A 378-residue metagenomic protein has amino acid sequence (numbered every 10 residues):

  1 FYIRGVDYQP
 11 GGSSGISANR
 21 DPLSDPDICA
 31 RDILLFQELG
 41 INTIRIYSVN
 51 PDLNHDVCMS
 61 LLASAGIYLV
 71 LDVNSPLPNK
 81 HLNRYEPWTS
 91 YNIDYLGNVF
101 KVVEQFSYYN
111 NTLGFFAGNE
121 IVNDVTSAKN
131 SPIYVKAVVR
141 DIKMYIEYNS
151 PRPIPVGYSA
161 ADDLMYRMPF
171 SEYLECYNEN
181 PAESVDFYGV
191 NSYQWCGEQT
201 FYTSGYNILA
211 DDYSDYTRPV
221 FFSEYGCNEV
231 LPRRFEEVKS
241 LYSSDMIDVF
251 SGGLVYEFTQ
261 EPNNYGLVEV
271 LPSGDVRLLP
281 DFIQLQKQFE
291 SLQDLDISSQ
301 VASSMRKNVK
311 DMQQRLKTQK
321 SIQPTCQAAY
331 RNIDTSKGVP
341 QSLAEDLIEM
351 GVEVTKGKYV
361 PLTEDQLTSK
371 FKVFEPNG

Functional and structural regions predicted by a protein language model:
F1-A65, F100: Active-site-adjacent substrate/metal-binding segments within catalytic domains of carbohydrate-active enzymes
I3-V6, N42-I46, L69-V73, L113-A117 (+4 more regions): Hydrophobic faces of well-ordered beta-strands that scaffold small-molecule active sites in alpha/beta enzyme cores
G15-F36, Y95-V103, Y166-P181, R234-L241: Short, acidic/polar
I33-Q37, D56-V70, V102-N111, C176-E183 (+2 more regions): Acidic (Asp/Glu)-rich catalytic clusters
L77-K101: Active-site-adjacent "subsite" loops/lids of carbohydrate-active enzymes
V99-N130, G157: Active-site groove signature of glycoside hydrolases
S127-S243: Noncatalytic carbohydrate-binding groove/subsite architecture in carbohydrate-active enzymes
L231-E353, K358: Substrate-binding cleft of secreted/luminal carbohydrate-active enzymes
